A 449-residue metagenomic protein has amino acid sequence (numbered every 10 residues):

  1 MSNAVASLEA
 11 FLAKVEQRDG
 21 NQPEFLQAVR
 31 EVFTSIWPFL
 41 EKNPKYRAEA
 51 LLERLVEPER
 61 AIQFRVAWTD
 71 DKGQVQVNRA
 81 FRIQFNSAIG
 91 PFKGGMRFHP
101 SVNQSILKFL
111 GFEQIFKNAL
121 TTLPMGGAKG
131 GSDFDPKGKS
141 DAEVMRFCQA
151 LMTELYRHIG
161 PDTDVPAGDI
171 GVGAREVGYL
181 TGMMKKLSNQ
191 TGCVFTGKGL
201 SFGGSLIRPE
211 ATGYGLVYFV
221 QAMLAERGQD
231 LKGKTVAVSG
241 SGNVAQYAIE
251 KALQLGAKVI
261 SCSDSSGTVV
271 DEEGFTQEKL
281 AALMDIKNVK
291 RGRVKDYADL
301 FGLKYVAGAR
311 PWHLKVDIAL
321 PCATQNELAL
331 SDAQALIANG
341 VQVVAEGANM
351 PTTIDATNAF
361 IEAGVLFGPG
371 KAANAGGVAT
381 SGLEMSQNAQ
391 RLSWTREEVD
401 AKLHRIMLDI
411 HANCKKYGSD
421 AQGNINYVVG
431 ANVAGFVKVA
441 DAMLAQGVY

Functional and structural regions predicted by a protein language model:
S2-A28, M223-L224, I337-Y449: Adenosine-phosphate binding glycine-rich loop
P23-L26, K42-E49, T122, I159-G168 (+4 more regions): Flexible, glycine/charged-enriched surface loops at secondary-structure junctions
K45-Q76: Structured beta-strand/loop patches that form or line metal/cofactor-binding pockets in enzymes
H99, N118-K232: Glycine/serine-rich phosphate-binding loop and adjoining beta1-alpha1 elements at the start of nucleotide-handling
T163-A167, T191-F195, V238, S261-D264 (+5 more regions): General beta-strand structural signal in soluble alpha/beta enzymes
T196-G199, G204-H313: Glycine-rich phosphate/diphosphate-binding loop of Rossmann-like nucleotide-binding domains
G267-F367, A372: Rossmann-like adenosine-cofactor binding region
